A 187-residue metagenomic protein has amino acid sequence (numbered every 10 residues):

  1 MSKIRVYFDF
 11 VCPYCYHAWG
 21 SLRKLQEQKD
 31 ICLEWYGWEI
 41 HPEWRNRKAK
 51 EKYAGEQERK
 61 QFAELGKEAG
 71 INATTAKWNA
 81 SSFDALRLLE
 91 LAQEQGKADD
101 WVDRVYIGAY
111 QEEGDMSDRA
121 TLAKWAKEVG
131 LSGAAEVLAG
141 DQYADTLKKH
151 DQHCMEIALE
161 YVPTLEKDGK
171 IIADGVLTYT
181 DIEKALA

Functional and structural regions predicted by a protein language model:
M1, A85, Y161-V162: A structure-centric signal for secondary-structure junctions around beta-strands
S2-Y7, E34-Y36: Short, well-ordered beta-strand elements
R5, Y14-E27, R104-A187: C-terminal cap of thioredoxin/glutaredoxin-like
Y16-A109: Structural alpha/beta surface segment adjacent to cysteine/selenocysteine redox centers across thiol/disulfide enzymes
